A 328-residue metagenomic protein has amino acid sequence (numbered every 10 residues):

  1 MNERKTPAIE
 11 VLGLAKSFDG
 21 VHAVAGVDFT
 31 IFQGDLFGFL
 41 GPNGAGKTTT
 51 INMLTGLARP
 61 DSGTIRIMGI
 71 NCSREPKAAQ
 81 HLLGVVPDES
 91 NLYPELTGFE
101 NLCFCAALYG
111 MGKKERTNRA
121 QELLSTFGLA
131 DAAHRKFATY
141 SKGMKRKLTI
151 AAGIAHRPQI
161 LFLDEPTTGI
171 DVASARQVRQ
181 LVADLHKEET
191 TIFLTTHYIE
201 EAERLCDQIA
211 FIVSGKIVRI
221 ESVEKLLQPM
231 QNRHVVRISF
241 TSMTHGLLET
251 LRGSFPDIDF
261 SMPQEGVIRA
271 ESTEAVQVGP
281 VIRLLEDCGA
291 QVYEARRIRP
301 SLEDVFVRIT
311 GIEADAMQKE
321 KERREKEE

Functional and structural regions predicted by a protein language model:
M1-K5: Pre-NBD coupling/linker segments of ABC/ABC-like ATPases
T6-V11, K16-R219: ABC transporter nucleotide-binding domains
I70-S73, H134, I217, T241-S242 (+2 more regions): Short, surface-exposed acidic/glycine-rich loop or hinge patches that mediate macromolecular interfaces
G110, Q231, V235, G311-D315: Non-catalytic alpha-helical coupling and interface elements of nucleotide-dependent molecular machines and regulators
R179-S272: ABC transporter nucleotide-binding domain
T273-E328: C-terminal coupling/interaction segments
